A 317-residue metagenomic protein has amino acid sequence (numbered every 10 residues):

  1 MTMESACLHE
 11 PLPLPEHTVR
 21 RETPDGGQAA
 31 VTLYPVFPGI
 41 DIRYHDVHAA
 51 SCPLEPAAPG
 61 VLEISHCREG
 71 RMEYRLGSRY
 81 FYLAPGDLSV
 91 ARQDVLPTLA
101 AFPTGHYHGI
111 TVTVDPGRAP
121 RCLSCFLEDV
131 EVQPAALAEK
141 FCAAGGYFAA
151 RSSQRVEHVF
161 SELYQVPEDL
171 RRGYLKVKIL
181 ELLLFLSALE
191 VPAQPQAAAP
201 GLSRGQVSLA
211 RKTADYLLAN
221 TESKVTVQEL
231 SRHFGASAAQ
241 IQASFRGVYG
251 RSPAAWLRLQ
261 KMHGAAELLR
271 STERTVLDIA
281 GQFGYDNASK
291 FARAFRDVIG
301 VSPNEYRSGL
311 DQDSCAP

Functional and structural regions predicted by a protein language model:
M1-V36, A316: A short, N-terminal "cap"/entry segment at the start of jelly-roll beta-barrel domains of the cupin/DSBH fold
V19-P134: N-terminal regulatory/effector-sensing and dimerization cores that precede helix-turn-helix DNA-binding domains
A135-S152, P167-Y174, L183-D215, A219 (+3 more regions): Short, Lys/Arg-enriched, Trp-marked, Pro/Gly-tolerant hinge/linker segments that flank
L175, F234, F283-G284: Core residues of bacterial helix-turn-helix
R211-A219, K224-E229, G247-S289, S308-P317: Terminal helix-turn-helix DNA-binding modules in bacterial transcription factors
E229-A236: Helix-turn-helix
S237-A238, N287: Short coil turns linking two alpha-helices in DNA-binding domains
Q240-I241, F245, K290-F291, F295: Short hydrophobic/aromatic patch on the recognition helix
